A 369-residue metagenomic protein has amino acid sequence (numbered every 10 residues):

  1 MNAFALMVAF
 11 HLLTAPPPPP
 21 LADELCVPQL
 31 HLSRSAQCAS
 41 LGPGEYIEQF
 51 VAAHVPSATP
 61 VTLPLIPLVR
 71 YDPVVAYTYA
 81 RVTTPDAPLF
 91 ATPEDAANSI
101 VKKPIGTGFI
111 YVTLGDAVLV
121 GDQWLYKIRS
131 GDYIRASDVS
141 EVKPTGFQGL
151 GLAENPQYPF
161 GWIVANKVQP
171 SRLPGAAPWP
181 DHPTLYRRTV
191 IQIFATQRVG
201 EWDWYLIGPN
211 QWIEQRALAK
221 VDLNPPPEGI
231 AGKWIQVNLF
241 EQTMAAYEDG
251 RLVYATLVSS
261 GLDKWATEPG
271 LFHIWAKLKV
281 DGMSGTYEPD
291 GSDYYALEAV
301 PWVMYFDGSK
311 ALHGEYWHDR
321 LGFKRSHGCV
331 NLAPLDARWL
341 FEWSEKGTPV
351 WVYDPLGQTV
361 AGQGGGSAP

Functional and structural regions predicted by a protein language model:
F4-L12: Hydrophobic helical h-region of N-terminal Sec-dependent signal peptides in bacterial secretory/periplasmic proteins
P16-R81, A96, K102, K127-K167 (+2 more regions): Boundary regions of SH3-family modules and the immediately adjacent low-complexity/disordered segments in eukaryotic
P20-P60, D86-L89, D95-V120, G175-V199: Conserved beta-strand/loop element in small beta-rich adapter and peptidoglycan-binding domains
K103, Y126, P183, Q242 (+1 more regions): Solvent-exposed, polar/charged alpha-helical surfaces in well-ordered, non-transmembrane soluble domains, broadly
A117, G131-Y133, T196, N210-W212 (+7 more regions): Solvent-exposed coil/turn segments that connect beta secondary-structure elements in extracytoplasmic/periplasmic
G121-K127, G200-L206, V300: Short aromatic-glycine-enriched beta-strand elements
W179-T184, T189-P269: Cell wall/extracellular polymer interaction/catalysis modules
E228-I230, Y254-L257, L262-L271, A276-P369: Exported/periplasmic cell-wall-interacting domains
